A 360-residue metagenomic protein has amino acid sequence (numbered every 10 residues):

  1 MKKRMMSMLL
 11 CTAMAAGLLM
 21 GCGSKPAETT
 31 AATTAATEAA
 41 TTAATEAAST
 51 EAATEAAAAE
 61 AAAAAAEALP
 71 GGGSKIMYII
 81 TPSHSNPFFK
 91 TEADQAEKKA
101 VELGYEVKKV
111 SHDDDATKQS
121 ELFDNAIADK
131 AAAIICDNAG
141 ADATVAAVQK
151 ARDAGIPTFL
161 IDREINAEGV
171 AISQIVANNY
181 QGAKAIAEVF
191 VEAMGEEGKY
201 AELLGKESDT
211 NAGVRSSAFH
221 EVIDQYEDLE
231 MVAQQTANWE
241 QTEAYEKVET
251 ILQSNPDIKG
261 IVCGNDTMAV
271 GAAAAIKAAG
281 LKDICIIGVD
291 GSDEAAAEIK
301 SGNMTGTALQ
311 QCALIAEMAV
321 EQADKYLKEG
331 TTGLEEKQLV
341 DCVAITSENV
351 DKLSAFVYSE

Functional and structural regions predicted by a protein language model:
K2-M5, C22-E360: A residue-level marker of the well-folded mature domains of exported/periplasmic proteins
R4-T12: Sec-dependent signal peptide recognition, specifically the positively charged N-region followed immediately by
T12-A13, S347: Low-complexity, intrinsically disordered regions enriched in charged/polar residues
G17-G21: C-terminal motif of bacterial Sec signal peptides marking the signal peptidase cleavage site
